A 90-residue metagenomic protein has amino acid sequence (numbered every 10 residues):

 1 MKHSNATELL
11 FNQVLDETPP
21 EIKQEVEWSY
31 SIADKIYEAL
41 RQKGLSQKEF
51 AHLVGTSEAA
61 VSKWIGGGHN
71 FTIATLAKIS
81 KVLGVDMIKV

Functional and structural regions predicted by a protein language model:
M1-K35: N-terminal flexible/basic segments that precede or flank functional cores
L40, A51, S80: The alpha-helix within a helix-turn-helix
L40-Q42, N70: Short amphipathic helical patch at the helix-1/turn junction of helix-turn-helix
G44-S62: Short alpha-helical DNA-recognition segment
S46, T72-T75: Residues that mark the N-terminal boundary/hinge immediately upstream of a DNA-recognition element
G68-H69, K78: C-terminal flanking helix
A74-K89: DNA major-groove recognition helix of helix-turn-helix/homeodomain DNA-binding modules
